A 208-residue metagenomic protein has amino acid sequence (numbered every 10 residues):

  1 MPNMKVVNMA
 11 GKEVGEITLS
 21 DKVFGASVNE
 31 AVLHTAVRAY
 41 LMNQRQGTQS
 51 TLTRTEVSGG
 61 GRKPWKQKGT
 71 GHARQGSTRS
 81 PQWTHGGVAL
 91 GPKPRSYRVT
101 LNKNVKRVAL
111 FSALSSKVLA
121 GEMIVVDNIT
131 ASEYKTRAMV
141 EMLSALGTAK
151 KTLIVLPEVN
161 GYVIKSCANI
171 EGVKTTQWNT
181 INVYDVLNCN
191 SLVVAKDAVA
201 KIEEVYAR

Functional and structural regions predicted by a protein language model:
M1-Q46, G91-R208: Extended polybasic, low-complexity segments that bind anionic RNA or targeting/receptor surfaces
Q46-Q49, T55: Short, structured surface segments that line ligand/substrate-binding pockets
R54-G91: Glycine/serine-rich anion-binding loops at beta->alpha junctions that coordinate negatively charged ligand groups
